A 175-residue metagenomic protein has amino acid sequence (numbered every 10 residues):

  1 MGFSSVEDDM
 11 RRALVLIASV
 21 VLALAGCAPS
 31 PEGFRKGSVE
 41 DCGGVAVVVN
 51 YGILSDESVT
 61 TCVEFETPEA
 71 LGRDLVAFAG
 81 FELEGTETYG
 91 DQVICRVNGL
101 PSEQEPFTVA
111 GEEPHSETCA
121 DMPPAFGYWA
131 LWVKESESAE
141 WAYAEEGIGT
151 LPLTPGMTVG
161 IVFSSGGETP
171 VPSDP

Functional and structural regions predicted by a protein language model:
M1-A25: Sec-dependent bacterial lipoprotein signal peptides
E7, R11-R12, C27-P175: Ubiquitin-like/PB1-type beta-grasp interaction modules and other compact soluble beta-rich domains
